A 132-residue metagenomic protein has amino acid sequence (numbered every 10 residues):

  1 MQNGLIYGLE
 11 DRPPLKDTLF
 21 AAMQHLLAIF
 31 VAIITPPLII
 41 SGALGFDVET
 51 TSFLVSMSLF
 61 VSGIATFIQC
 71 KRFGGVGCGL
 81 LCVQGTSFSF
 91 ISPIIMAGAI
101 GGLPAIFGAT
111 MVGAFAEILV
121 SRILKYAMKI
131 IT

Functional and structural regions predicted by a protein language model:
M1-K16: Short, Lys/Arg-rich, polar N-terminal cytosolic tail immediately upstream of the first transmembrane signal-anchor
F20-I131: Early transmembrane hairpin of solute transport permeases
